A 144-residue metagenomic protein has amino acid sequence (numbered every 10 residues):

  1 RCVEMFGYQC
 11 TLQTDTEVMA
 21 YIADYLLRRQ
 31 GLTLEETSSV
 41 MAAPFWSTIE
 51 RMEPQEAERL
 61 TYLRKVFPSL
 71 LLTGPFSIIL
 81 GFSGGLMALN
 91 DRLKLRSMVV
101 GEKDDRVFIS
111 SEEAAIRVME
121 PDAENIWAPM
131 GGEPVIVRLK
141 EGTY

Functional and structural regions predicted by a protein language model:
R1-Y144: Conserved short alpha-helical segments that host acidic/polar catalytic motifs at enzyme active sites
